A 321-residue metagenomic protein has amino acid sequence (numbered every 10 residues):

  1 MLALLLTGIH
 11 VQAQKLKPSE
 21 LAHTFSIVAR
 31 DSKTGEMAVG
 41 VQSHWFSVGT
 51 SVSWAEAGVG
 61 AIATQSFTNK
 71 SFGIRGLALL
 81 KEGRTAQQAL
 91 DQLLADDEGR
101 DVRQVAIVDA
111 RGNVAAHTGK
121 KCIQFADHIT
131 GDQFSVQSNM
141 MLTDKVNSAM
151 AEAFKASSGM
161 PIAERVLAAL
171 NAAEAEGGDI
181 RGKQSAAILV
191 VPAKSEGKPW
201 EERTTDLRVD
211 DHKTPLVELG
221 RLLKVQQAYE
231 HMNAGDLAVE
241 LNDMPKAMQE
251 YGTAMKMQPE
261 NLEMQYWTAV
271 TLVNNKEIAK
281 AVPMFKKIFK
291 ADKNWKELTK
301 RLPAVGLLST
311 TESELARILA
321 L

Functional and structural regions predicted by a protein language model:
Q14-R181, D210-D243, K256: Alpha/propeptide regions of enzymes that mature by internal proteolysis
N233, W267, R301-L302: Canonical tetratricopeptide repeat
D236-L237, V270, A304: Residue-level recognition of tetratricopeptide repeat
E240, N274-N275, L308: Register position in tetratricopeptide repeats
P259, K293-N294: Short coil turns that delineate tetratricopeptide repeat
M264, L298-T299: TPR alpha-solenoid repeat register
